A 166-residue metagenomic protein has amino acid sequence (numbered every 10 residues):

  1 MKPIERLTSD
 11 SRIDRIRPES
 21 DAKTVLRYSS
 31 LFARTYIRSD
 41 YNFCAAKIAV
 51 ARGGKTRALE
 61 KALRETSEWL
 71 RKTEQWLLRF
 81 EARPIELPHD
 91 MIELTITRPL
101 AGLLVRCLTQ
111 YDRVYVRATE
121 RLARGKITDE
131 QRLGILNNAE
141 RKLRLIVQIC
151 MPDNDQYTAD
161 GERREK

Functional and structural regions predicted by a protein language model:
M1-V116, E120-L122, L133, N137-K166: Polar/charged low-complexity regulatory segments
